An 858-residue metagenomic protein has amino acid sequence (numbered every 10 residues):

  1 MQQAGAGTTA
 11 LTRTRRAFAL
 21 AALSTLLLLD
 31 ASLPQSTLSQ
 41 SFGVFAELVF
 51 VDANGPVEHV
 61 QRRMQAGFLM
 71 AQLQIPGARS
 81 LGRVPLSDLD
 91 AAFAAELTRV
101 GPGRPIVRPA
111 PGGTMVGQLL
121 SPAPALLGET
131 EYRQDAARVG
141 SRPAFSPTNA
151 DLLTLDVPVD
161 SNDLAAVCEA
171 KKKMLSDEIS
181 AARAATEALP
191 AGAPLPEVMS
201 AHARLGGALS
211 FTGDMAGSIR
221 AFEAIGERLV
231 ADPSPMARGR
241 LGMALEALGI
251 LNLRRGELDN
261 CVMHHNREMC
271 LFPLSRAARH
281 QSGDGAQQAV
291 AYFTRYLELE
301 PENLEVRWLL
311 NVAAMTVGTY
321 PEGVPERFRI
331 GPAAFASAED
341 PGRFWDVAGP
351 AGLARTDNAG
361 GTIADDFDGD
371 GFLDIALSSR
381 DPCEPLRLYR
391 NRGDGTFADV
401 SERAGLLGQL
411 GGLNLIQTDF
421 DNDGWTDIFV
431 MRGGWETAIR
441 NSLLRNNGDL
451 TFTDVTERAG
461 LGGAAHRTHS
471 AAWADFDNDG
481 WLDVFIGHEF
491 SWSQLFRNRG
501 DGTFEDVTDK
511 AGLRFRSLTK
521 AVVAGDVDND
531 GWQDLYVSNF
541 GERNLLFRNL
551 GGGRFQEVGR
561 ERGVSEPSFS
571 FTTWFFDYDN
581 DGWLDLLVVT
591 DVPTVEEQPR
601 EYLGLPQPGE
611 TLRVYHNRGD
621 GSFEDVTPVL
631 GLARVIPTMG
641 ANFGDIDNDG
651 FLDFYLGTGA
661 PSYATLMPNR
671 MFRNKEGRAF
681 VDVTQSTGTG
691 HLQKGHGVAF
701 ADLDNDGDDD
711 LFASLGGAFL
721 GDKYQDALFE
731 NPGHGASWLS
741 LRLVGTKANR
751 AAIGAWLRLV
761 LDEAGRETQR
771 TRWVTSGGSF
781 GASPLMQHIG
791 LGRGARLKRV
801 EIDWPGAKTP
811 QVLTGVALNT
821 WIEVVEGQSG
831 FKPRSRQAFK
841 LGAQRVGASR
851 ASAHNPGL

Functional and structural regions predicted by a protein language model:
P143-A170, L195-G207, G239-S275, E305-N311: Amphipathic alpha-helical repeat scaffolds of TPR domains
A165, A224-G242, I250-R295, Y320-D340: Short coil/linker segments at helix-helix boundaries
C168-A185, G213-E227, S282-V290, A338: Helix-turn-helix repeat elements of alpha-solenoid scaffolds
E257-Q281, M431-E436, V589-Q607, G657-T665 (+1 more regions): Short, conserved, GDST-rich strand-edge loop motifs in beta-rich repeat architectures
E322-D357, R390-L410, L444-H466, R497-S517 (+9 more regions): Blade-edge motifs of beta-propeller repeat domains
G360-G369, R390, G411-N422, T468-N478 (+8 more regions): Beta-propeller blade termini
T362, F372-S379, G424, I428-G433 (+6 more regions): Hydrophobic beta-strand segments that make up the repeating blades of beta-propeller and related beta-repeat
L630, A679-V681, Q685-K694, A699 (+1 more regions): Gly/Ser/Thr/Pro-enriched helix-cap/hinge segments flanking short amphipathic alpha-helices
